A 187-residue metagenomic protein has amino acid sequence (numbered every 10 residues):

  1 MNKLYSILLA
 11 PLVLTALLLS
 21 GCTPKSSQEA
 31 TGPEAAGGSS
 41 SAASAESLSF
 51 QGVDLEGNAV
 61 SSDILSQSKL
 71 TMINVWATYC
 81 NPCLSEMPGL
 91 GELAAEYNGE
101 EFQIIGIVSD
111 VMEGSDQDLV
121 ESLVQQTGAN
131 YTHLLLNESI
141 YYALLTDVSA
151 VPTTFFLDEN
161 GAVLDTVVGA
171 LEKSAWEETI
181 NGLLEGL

Functional and structural regions predicted by a protein language model:
M1-S49, L187: N-terminal targeting signals for export/organelle localization
S49-T71: A short beta-strand-turn-helix
K69-T71, W76-Y79, V111, A150: Short pre-active-site segment immediately N-terminal to redox-active cysteine/selenocysteine motifs in thiol-based
V75-E92: Conserved redox-active cysteine motifs that mediate thiol-disulfide chemistry, especially di-cysteine Cys-X(1-2)-Cys
S85, E92-G99, Q125-T132, A162 (+1 more regions): Sec-exported extracytoplasmic/periplasmic mature domains
E101-S115, N130-E138: Thiol-based oxidoreductase modules, predominantly thioredoxin-like and allied folds used for disulfide exchange
E121-L157: Short, internal strand/loop/helix patches that form the active-site neighborhood or redox-interaction surface
A150, F156-L187: Thiol-/selenol-based redox modules, centered on thioredoxin-like and closely related oxidoreductase domains
